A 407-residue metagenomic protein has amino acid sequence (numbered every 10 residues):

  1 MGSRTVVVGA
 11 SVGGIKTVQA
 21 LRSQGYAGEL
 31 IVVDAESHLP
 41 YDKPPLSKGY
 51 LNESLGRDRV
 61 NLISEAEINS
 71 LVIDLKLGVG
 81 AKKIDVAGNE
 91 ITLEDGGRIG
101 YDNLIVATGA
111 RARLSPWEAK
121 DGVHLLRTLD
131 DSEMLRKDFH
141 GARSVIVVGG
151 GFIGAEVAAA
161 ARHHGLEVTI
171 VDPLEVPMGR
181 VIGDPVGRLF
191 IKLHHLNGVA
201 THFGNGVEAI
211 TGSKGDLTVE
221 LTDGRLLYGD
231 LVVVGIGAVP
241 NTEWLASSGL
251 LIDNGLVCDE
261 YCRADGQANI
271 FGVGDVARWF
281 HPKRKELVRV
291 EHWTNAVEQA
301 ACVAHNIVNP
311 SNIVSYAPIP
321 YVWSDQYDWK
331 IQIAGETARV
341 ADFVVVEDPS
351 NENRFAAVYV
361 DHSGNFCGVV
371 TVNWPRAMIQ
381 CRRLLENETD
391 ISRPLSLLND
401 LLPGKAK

Functional and structural regions predicted by a protein language model:
G2-D74, A158-I182, Q380: Beta1-alpha1 glycine-rich phosphate/pyrophosphate-binding loop at the start of Rossmann-like nucleotide-binding domains
G2-R4, A10, S23, V276-P375: Mid-to-C-terminal Rossmann-like scaffold of FAD/NAD(P)H-dependent oxidoreductases
R4, R225-L251, Y327-A406: C-terminal catalytic lobe of FAD-dependent flavoproteins
V60-N61, S144, F152-A209, H292 (+1 more regions): Rossmann-like dinucleotide-binding cores of NAD(P)H-dependent redox enzymes
I68-D85, N197-V207: A conserved beta-strand/loop element that lines the FAD pocket in flavoprotein oxidoreductases
I84-I99, T211-L226: Conserved beta-strand-loop-beta-strand element in the redox core of flavoprotein oxidoreductases
T108-H164: Glycine-rich dinucleotide-binding loop and its adjacent helix/turn
D121-H140, T218-E220, R225-C302: FAD-site-proximal beta/loop scaffold in flavoenzymes
